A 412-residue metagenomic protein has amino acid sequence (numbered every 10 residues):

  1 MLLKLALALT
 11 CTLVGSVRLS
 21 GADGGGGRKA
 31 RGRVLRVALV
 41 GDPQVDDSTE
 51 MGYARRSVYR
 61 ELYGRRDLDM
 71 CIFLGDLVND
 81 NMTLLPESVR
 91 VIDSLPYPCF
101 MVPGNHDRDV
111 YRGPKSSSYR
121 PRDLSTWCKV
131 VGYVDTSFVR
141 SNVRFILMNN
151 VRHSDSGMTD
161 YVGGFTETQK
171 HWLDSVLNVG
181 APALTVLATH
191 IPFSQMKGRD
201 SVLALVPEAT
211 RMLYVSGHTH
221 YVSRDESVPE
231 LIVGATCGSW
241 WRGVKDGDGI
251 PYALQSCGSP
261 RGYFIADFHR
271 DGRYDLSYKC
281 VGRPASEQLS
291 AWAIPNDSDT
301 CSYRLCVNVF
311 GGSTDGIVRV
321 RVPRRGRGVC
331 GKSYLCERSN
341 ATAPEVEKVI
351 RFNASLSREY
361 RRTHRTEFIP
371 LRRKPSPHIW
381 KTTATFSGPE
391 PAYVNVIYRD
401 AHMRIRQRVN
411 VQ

Functional and structural regions predicted by a protein language model:
L2-A8: Sec-dependent signal peptide recognition, specifically the positively charged N-region followed immediately by
V17-E87, G388-Y393, Q412: N-terminal active-site segment of His-dependent metallophosphoesterases
D42, G75-D76, G104-N105, H190 (+1 more regions): Active-site glycine-centered loops adjacent to acidic/histidine catalytic or metal-binding residues that shape
L74, V176-Q195: Short acidic, glycine-rich surface-loop motifs adjacent to enzyme active sites
M82-A181, G198-V215, T219-H269, Y274-S277: Extended active-site neighborhood of metal-dependent phosphoesterases/phosphodiesterases
V228-R324, I379-A401, I405-R408: Binuclear metal-dependent phosphoesterase catalytic core
G316-L356: Extended low-complexity, serine/threonine- and proline-enriched intrinsically disordered segments
P344-T383: Aromatic sugar-binding surface patches on proteins that engage polysaccharides or sugar-phosphate polymers
